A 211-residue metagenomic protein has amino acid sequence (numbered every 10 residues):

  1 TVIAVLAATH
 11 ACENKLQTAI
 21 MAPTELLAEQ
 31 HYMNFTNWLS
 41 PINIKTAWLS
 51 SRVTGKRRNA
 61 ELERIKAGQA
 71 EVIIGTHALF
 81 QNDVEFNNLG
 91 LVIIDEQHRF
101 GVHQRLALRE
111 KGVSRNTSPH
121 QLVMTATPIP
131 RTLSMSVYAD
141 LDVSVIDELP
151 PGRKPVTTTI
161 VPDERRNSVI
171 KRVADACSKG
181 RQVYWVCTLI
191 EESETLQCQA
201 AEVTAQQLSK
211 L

Functional and structural regions predicted by a protein language model:
T1-L211: Inter-lobe coupling/hinge segments of SF2-like helicase ATPases
